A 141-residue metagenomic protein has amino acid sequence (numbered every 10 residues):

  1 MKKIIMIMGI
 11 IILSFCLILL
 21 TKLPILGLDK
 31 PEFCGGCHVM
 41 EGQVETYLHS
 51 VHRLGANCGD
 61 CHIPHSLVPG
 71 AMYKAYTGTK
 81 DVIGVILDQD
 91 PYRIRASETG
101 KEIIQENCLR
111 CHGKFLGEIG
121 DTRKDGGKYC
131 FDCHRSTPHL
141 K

Functional and structural regions predicted by a protein language model:
K2-K141: Short sequence/structural segments immediately N-terminal
